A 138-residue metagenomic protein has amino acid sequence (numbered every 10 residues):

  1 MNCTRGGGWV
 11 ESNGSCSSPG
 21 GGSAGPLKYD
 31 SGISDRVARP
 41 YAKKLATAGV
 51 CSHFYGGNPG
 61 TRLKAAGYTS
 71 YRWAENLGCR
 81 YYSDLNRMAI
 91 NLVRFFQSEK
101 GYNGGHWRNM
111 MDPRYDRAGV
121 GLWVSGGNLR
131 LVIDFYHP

Functional and structural regions predicted by a protein language model:
M1-A66, W107, P113: Short, well-ordered surface patches within globular domains
P40, N58-P138: A well-ordered secondary-structure block
